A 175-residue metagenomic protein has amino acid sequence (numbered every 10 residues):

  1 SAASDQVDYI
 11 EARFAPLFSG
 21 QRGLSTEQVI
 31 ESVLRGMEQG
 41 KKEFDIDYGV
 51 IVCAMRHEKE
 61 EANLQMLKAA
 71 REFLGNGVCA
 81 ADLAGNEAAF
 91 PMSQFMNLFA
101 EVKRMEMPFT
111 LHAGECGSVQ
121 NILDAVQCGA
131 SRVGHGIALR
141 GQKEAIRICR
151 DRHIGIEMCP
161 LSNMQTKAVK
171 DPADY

Functional and structural regions predicted by a protein language model:
S1-R13, E31-K42: Alpha-helical scaffold segments that flank or form the walls of functional sites
A3, E60-A62: Short, solvent-exposed polar/charged micro-motifs at secondary-structure junctions
D8-I10, C79, S131: Short acidic/polar active-site loop segments enriched in Thr and Asp
Y9, G49-V50: Short beta-strand elements
A15-L17, I51-H57, L83-A88, H112-C116 (+2 more regions): Active-site beta-loop-alpha junctions enriched in small/polar residues
F18-Q28, A88-A89, Q127-H135, S162: Glycine-rich tight-turn/loop motif centered on a GG-T
E31-K42, D47-G49, A62-A80, A89-L111 (+3 more regions): Histidine/acidic residue-rich metal-binding segments in metalloenzymes
Q165-K167: C-terminal helical cap
